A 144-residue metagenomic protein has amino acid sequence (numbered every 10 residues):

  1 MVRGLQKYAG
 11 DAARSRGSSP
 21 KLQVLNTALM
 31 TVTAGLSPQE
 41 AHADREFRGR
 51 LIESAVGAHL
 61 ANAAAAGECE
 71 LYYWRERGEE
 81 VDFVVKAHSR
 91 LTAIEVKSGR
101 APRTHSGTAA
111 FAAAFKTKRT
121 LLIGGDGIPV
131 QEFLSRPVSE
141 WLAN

Functional and structural regions predicted by a protein language model:
M1-H88: Accessory nucleic acid-recognition modules appended to NTPase machines
A34-L36, S106, E132-F133: Short conserved micro-motifs at the rims of enzyme active sites and ligand-binding pockets
A65-A66, A110-K118: Arginine/glycine-rich "motif VI" loop of SF2 helicases in the C-terminal RecA-like domain
S89-R100: Active-site ExK catalytic segment of metal-dependent nucleases
R100-T108: Active-site-adjacent loop/helix micro-motif of nuclease/hydrolase catalytic cores
K118-G124: Short, hydrophobic beta-strand segments that form beta-sheet elements in well-ordered domains
G127-N144: Domain-level recognition of nuclease-like catalytic cores that cleave nucleotide substrates
